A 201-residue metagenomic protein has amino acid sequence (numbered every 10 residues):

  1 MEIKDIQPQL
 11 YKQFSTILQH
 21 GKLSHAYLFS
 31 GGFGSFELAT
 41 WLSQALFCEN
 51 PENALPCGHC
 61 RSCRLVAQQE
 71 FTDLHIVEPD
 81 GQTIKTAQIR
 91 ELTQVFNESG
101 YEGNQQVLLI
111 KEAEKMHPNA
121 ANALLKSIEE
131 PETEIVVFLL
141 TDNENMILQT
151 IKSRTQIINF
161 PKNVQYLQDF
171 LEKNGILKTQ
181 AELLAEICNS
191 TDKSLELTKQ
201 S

Functional and structural regions predicted by a protein language model:
M1-A45, N53, S62-L65, T133-V136 (+1 more regions): Charged, glycine-rich active-site and insertion segments that engage polyanionic ligands
K12-L18, T83-V107, E114-K115, N119 (+1 more regions): Conserved alpha-helical scaffold flanking the Walker A/P-loop in AAA+ ATPase domains
Q19-K22, E52-N53, V66-E70, E98-G103 (+3 more regions): Conserved catalytic network of the ASCE P-loop NTPase/AAA+ motor domain
P56-K85: AAA+/P-loop NTPase substrate/partner-engagement loops
F71, I89, A121, E144 (+1 more regions): ATP/adenylate-binding site constellation spanning eukaryotic-like Ser/Thr protein kinases, ABC-transporter
H75, L109, Q156: Conserved Rossmann-like nucleotide-binding pocket used by diverse enzymes that bind dinucleotide cofactors
H75-T83, A87-I89, N159-P161, L171-N174: Localized chelating/binding microdomains that coordinate divalent metal ions or stabilize phosphate-bearing
L109-K111, L124, I135-T141: Structural recognition of the conserved hydrophobic beta-strand(s) that form the central parallel beta-sheet of P-loop
